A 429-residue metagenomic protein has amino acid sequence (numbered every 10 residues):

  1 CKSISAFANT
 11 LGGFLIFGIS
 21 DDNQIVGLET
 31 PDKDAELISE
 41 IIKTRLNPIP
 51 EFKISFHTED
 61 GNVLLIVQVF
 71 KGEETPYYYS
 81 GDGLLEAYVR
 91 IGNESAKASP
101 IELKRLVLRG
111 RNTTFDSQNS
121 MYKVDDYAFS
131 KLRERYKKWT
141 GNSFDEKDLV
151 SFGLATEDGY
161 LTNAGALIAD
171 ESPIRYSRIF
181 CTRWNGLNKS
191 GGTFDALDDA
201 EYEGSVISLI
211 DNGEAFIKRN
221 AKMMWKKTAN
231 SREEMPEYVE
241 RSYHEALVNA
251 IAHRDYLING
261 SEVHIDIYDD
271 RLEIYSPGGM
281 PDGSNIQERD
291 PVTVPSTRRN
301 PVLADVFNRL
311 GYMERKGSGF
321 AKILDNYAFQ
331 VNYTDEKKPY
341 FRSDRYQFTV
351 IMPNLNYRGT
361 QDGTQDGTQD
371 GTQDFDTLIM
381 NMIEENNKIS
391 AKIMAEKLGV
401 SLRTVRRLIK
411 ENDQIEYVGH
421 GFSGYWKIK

Functional and structural regions predicted by a protein language model:
C1-V69, E73-T75: Polybasic/polar functional segments that serve as interface/processing modules
I49-V124, I258-S261, L310, G317-A321 (+3 more regions): Intrinsically disordered, low-complexity regulatory tails
R90-S261, I265-D270, Y275, G279-S296 (+2 more regions): Active-site helix-to-loop segments that bind/position phosphate- or nucleotide-bearing substrates and donors across
R175-S177, L187, S284-I286, V292-D370: Flexible, glycine-/charge-rich segments associated with ATP-binding catalytic modules
I265, F422-K429: Minor-groove-contacting beta-hairpin "wing" of winged helix-turn-helix DNA-binding domains
E396: Alpha-helical residues within the helix-turn-helix
R403-R406: Key DNA-contact positions within bacterial/archaeal DNA-binding proteins
I409: DNA major-groove recognition helix of helix-turn-helix
